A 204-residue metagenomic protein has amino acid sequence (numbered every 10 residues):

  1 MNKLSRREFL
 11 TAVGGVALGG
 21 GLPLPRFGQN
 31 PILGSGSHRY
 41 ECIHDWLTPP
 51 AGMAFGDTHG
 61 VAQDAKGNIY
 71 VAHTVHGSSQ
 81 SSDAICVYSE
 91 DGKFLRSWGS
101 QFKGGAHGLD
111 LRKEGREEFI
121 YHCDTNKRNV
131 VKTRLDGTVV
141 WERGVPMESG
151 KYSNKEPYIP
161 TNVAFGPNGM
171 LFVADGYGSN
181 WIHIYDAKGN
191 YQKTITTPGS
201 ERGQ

Functional and structural regions predicted by a protein language model:
M1-A17: N-terminal secretory signal peptides and thylakoid transit peptides that target proteins across membranes
P25-I43: Blade/loop signatures of beta-propeller domains
H44-S78: Beta-strand-rich domains and repeat architectures in extracellular enzymes and scaffolds, especially beta-propellers
L47-G52, W98-F102, W141-N154, Q192-Q204: Surface-exposed loop and turn segments in beta-propeller and other repeat-based domains that flank or scaffold
I69-Y70, F119-Y121, L171-F172: Conserved beta-propeller blade signature
S81-E117: Blade-loop segments of beta-propeller domains
D83-C86, N129-V131, W181-H183: A short loop-to-beta-strand structural motif that recurs across blades of beta-propeller domains
K103-N168: Asp-box/WD-like beta-propeller blade repeats and closely related beta-sheet repeat scaffolds
